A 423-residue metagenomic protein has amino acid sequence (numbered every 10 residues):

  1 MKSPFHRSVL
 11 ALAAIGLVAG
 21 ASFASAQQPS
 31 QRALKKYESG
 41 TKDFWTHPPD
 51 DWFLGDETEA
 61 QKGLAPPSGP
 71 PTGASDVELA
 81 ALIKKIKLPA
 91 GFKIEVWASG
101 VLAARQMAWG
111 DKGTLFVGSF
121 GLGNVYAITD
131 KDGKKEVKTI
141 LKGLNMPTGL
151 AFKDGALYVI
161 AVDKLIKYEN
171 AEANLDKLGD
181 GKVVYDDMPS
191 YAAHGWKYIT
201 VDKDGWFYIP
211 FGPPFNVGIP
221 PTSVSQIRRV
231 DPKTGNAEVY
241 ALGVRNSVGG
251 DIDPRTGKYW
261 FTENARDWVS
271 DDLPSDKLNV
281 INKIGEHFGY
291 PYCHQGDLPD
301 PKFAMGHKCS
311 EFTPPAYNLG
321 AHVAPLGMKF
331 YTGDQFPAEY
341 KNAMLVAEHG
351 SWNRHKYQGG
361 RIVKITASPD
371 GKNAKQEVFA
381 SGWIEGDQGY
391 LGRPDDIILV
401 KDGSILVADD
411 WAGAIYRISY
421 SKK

Functional and structural regions predicted by a protein language model:
P29-P89, W196, P213-N216, T222-S225 (+6 more regions): Beta-propeller domain segments
V96-V101, T139-G143, V184-Y191, V239-G243 (+3 more regions): Surface loop/turn motifs at the tips and blade-to-blade linkers of beta-strand repeat domains
A103, G121, E136, G143-M146 (+9 more regions): Beta-rich catalytic cores
T114-G118, A156-V159, W206-P210, K258-T262 (+3 more regions): Conserved beta-propeller blade signature
S119-F120, V162-K164, N170, G212-P214 (+4 more regions): Short loop/turn segments immediately following the C-termini of beta-strands
N124-A127, K164-I166, Q226-R228, K277 (+2 more regions): A short loop-to-beta-strand structural motif that recurs across blades of beta-propeller domains
M146, A151, D163-D202, P210-P213: Asp-box/WD-like beta-propeller blade repeats and closely related beta-sheet repeat scaffolds
